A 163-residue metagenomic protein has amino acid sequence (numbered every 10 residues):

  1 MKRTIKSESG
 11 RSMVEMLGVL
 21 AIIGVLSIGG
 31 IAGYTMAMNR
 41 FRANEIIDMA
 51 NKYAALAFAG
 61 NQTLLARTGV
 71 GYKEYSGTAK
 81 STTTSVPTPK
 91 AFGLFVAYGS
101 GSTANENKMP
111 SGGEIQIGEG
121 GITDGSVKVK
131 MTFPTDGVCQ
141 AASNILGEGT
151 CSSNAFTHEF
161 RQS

Functional and structural regions predicted by a protein language model:
M1-M38, I46: N-terminal single-pass transmembrane signal-anchor helix
E8-R11, G24, I28-G30, F41 (+4 more regions): Generic hydrophobic/packing signal
M16, R40-A43, V129-T132: Short, charged/polar micro-motifs that form catalytic or ligand-binding hotspots
V25, E45, N51, S102-A104: Residues in flexible loops and secondary-structure boundaries
T35-V70: Membrane-proximal N-terminal amphipathic helix
Q62-S163: Periplasmic/extracellular, small/polar-rich flexible segments of pilin-like filament-forming proteins
